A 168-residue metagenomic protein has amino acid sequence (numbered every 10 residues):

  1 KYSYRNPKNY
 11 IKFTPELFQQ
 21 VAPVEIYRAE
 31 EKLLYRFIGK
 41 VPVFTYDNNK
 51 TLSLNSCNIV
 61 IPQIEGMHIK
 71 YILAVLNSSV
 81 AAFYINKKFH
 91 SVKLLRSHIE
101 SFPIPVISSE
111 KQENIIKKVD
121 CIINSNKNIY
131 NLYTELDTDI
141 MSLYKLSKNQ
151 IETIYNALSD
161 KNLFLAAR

Functional and structural regions predicted by a protein language model:
K1-E113: Polybasic, glycine- and aromatic-enriched phosphate-binding surface used to engage nucleic acids
V106-R168: Non-catalytic DNA-recognition/assembly elements of restriction-modification systems
